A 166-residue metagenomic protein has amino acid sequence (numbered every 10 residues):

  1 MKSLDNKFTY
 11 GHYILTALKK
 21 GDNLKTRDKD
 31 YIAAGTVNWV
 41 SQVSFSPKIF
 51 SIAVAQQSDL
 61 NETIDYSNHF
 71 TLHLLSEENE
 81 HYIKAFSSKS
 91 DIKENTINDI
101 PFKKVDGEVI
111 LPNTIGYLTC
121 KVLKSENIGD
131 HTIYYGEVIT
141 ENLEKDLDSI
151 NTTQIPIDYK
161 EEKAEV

Functional and structural regions predicted by a protein language model:
M1-V166: Basic, polyanion-binding surface patches
